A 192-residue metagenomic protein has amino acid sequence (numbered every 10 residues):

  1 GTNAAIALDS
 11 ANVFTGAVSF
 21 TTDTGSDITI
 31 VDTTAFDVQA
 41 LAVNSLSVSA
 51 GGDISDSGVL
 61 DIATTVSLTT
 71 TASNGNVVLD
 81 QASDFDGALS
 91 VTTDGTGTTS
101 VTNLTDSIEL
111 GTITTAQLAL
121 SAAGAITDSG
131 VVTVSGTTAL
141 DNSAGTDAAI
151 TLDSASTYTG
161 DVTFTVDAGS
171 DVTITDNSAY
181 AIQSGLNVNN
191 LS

Functional and structural regions predicted by a protein language model:
G1-S192: Extracellular lectin-like interaction modules
